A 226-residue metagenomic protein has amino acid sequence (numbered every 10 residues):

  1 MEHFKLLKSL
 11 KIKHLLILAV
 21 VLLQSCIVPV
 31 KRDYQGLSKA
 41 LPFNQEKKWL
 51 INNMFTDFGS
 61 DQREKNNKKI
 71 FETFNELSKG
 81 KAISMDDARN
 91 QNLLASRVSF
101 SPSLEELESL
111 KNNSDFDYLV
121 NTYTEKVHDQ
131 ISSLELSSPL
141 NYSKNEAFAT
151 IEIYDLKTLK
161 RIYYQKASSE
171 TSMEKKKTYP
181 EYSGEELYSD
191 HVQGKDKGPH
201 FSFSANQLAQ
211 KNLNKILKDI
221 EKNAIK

Functional and structural regions predicted by a protein language model:
M1-Q24: Sec-dependent bacterial lipoprotein signal peptides
I27-F43, S114, F148-K226: C-terminal/domain-edge helix-coil "capping" segments
K48-K126, Y154-Y164: N-terminal segment of the mature soluble domain
L119, E146-F148: Broad gene-expression machinery/nucleic-acid interaction feature
D129-E135: Extracytoplasmic/secreted cell-surface and envelope-processing proteins
S138-S143: Short consensus segments that form the blades of beta-propeller domains, in both extracellular/periplasmic
